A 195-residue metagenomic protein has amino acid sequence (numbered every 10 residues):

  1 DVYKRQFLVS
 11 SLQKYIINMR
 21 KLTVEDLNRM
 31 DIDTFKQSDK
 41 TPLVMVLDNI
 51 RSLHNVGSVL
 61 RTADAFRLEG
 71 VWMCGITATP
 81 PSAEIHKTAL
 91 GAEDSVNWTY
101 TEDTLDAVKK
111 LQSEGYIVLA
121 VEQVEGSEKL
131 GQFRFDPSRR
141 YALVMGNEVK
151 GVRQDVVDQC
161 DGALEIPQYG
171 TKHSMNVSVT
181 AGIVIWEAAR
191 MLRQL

Functional and structural regions predicted by a protein language model:
D1-Y3: Short, small-residue-biased leader/transition segments that mark boundaries at the very start of proteins
L12, I16-I17, L22-Q123, A189: RNA substrate-binding interface of SAM-dependent RNA methyltransferases
R51-S52, G151, T171-K172: Glycine-/small-residue-rich active-site loops that bind phosphorylated ligands and cofactors
S58-V59, E84-H86, G131-F133, D155-D158 (+1 more regions): Short amphipathic alpha-helical segments
Q123-Y169: Active-site/ligand-binding-proximal alpha/beta "capping" segment
V156-L195: Structured adenosyl-cofactor binding patch, chiefly the S-adenosyl-L-methionine
